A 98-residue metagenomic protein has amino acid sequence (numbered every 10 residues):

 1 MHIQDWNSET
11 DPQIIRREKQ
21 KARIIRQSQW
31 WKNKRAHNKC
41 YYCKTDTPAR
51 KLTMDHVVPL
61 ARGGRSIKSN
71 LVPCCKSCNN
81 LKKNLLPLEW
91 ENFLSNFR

Functional and structural regions predicted by a protein language model:
H2-Y42: Short, charged surface segments at domain edges that flank catalytic/cofactor-binding sites
N38, L52, S69, P73: Cys/His-enriched microdomains
Y41-K44, S77: Short, cysteine/histidine-rich loop/knuckle motifs that typically chelate Zn2+
A49-R50, L81-L85: Short, non-ligating residues that shape and space the ligands of small metal-coordination modules and catalytic
T53-P59: Histidine-centered catalytic micro-motifs used for acid/base chemistry in nuclease and nucleotide-processing active
G63-L81: Short beta-strand-alpha-helix junction that forms the catalytic/metal-binding core of metal-dependent nuclease domains
